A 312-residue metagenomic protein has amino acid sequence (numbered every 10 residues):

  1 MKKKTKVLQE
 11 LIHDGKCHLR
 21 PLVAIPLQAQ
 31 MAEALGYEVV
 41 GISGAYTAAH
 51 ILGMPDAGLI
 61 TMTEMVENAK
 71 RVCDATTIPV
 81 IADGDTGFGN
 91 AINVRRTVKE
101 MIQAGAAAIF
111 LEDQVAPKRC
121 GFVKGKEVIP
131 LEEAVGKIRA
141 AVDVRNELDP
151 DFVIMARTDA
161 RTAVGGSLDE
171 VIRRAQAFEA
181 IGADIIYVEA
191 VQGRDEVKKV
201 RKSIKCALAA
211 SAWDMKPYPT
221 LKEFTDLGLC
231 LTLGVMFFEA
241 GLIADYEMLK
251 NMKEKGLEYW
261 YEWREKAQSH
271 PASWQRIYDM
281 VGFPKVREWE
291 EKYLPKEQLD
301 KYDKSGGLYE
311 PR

Functional and structural regions predicted by a protein language model:
K2-A210, D214-L233, A240, E247 (+1 more regions): Alpha/beta enzyme core
I129, F237, I277-V281: A general boundary/transition motif marking the beginning of the first structured unit of a protein
F178, K253-G256, G282: Intrinsically disordered, low-complexity regions enriched in Ser/Pro/Gly/Gln/His and often acidic
G182, R264-A267, Y278, Y293: Short, isolated positions within intrinsically disordered regulatory regions of eukaryotic proteins
W213, W260-W263, W274, W289: A residue-identity detector for tryptophan
L227-A272: Shared catalytic-loop signature of beta/alpha-barrel
S269-F283: Gly/Pro-rich interdomain helix-loop hinge
